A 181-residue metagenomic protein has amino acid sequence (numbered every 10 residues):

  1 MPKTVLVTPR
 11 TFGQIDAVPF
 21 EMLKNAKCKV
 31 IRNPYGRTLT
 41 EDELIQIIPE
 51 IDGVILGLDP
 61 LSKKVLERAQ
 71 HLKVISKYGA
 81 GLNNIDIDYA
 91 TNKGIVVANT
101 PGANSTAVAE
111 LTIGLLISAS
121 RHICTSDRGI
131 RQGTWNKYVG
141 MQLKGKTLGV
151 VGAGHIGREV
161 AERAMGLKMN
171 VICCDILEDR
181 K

Functional and structural regions predicted by a protein language model:
M1-I51: N-terminal glycine-/charge-rich "phosphate-binding" loop or analogous flexible N-terminal tail
P2, L72, K144-T147: Phosphate-coordination loops involved in phosphoryl transfer and adenosine-cofactor binding
L6, I31, V74-S76, V96-A98 (+1 more regions): Structural detector of well-ordered beta-strand residues that form the stable sheet scaffold of enzyme domains
D16-A17, R37-L44, D59-K63, N84 (+1 more regions): Structural motif corresponding to alpha-helix initiation and N-cap regions
V18, Y138-K181: Rossmann-like dinucleotide/phosphate-binding beta-alpha-beta segment
M22, L111, L115, E159 (+1 more regions): Rossmann-fold NAD(P)-dependent oxidoreductase module
P34-L39, L56-G57, R128-N136, K181: Short gly/ser/thr-rich secondary-structure transition/capping motifs
E50-D127, M141: Phosphate/diphosphate ligand-binding glycine-rich loop within oxidoreductases
